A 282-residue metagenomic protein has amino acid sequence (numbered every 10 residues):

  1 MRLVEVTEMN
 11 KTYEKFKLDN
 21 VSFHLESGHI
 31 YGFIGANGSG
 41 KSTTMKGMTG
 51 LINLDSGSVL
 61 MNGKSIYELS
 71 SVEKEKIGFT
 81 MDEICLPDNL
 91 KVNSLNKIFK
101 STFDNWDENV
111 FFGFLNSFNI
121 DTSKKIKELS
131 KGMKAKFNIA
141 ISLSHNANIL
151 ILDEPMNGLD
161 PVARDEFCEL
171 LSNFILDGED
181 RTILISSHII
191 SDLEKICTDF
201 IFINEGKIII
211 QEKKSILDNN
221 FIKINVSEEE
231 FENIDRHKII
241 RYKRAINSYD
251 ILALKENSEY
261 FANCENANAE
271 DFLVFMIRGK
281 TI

Functional and structural regions predicted by a protein language model:
V4, L18-N20, K74: Conserved structural motif at the start of ABC-family nucleotide-binding domains
Y31-A36: The feature captures the beta-strand-to-loop junction immediately N-terminal to the Walker
T49: Helix-to-loop junction immediately C-terminal to a conserved catalytic motif
G57-E68, V72-E73: Conserved ABC transporter NBD signature motif
E75, M81-N138: ABC-family P-loop ATPase nucleotide-binding domains
I139, L143: Hydrophobic anchor residue at the start of the ABC signature
L150-E154, L159: Catalytic Walker B motif of ABC-type/P-loop ATPase nucleotide-binding domains
C168-A253: ABC transporter nucleotide-binding domain
